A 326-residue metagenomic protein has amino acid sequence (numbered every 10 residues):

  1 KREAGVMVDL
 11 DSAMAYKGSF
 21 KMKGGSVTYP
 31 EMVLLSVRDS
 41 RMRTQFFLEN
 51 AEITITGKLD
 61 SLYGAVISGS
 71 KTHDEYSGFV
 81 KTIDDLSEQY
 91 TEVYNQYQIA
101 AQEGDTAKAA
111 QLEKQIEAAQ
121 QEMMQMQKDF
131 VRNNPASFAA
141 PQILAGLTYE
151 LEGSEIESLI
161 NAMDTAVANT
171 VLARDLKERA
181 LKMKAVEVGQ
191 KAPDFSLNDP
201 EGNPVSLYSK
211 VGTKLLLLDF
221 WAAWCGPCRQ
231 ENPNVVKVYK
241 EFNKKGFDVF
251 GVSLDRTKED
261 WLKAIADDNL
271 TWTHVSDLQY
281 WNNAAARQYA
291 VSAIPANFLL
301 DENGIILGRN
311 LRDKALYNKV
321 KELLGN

Functional and structural regions predicted by a protein language model:
K1-M124: A non-transmembrane, solvent-exposed segment enriched in polar/low-complexity residues
A15, D199-P200, L300-D301: Short, acidic, Ser/Thr-enriched surface-loop or helix-capping motifs
R41-R43, I53, L62-I67, E117-K191 (+1 more regions): N-terminal targeting signals for export/organelle localization
G146, D268-L270, D277-G325: Thiol/disulfide oxidoreductase modules built on the thioredoxin-like
S196-L216: A short beta-strand-turn-helix
L215-L216, F220-K237: Conserved redox-active cysteine motifs that mediate thiol-disulfide chemistry, especially di-cysteine Cys-X(1-2)-Cys
R229-N269, L278-R287, N318: Structural microenvironment flanking redox-active thiols in thiol-disulfide oxidoreductases
